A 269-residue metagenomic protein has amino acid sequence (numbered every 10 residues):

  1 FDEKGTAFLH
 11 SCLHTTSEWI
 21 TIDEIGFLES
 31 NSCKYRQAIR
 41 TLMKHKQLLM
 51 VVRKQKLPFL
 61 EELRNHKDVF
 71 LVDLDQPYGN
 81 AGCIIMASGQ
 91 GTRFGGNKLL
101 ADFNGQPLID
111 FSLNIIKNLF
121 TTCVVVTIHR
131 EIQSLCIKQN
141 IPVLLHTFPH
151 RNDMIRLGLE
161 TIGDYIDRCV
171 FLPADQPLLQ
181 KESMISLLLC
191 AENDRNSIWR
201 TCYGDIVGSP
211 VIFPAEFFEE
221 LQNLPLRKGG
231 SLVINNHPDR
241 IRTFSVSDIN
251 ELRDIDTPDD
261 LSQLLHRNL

Functional and structural regions predicted by a protein language model:
F1-T16: ATP-dependent small-molecule kinase phosphotransfer cores that center on conserved nucleotide phosphate-binding segments
C12-L13, S17, I25-G79: Replace "adjacent to P-loop NTPase cores in ATP/GTP-dependent enzymes" with "adjacent to NTP-binding cores
S17, H45, F120, I166-D167 (+1 more regions): Short, high-confidence coil segments that cap the C-terminus of an alpha-helix and link into the following beta-strand
P58-F70, V207, V211-H237: Short, glycine-/small-residue-rich phosphate/pyrophosphate-handling segment
A81-R130: N-terminal glycine-rich phosphate-binding loop and ensuing alpha1 helix
D110-R168, E182: Conserved N-terminal catalytic core of the sugar/cofactor nucleotidyltransferase
R151-E219: Conserved beta-loop-beta/alpha segment of the NTase-like Rossmann-fold superfamily that binds/positions NTPs
E219, N223-L269: Conserved alpha/beta core of the MobA/IspD/sugar-nucleotide pyrophosphorylase nucleotidyltransferase superfamily
